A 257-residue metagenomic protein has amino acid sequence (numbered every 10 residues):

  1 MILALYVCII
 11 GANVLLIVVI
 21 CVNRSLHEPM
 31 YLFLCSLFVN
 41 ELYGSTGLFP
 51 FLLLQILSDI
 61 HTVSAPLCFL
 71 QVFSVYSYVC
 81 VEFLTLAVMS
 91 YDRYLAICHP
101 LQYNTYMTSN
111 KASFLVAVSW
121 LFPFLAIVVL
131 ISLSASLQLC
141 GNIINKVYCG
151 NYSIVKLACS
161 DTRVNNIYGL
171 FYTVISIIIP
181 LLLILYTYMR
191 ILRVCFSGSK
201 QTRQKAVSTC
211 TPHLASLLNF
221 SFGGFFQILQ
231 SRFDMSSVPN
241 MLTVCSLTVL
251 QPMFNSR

Functional and structural regions predicted by a protein language model:
M1-R257: Transmembrane helical core of 7TM receptor-like proteins
